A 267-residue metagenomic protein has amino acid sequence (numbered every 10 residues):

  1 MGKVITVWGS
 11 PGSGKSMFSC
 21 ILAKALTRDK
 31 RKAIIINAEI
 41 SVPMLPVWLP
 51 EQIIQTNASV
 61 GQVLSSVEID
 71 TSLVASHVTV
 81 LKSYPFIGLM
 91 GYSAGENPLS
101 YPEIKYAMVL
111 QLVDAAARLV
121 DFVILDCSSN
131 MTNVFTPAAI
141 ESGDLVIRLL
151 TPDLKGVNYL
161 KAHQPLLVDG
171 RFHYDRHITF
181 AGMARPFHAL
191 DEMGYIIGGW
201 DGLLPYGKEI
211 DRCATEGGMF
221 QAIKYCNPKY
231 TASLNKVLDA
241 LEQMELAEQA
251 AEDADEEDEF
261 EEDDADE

Functional and structural regions predicted by a protein language model:
G2-S41, L45: Walker A/P-loop phosphate-binding motif and the immediately C-terminal alpha-helix
I35-R118: P-loop/Walker-type NTP enzyme "switch/lid" segment
I36, G91-Y92, I124-D126, I147-T151 (+1 more regions): Conserved beta-strand segments of the P-loop GTPase G domain that flank and frequently precede/overlap
E103-L110, K161-P186, A222-Y225: P-loop/Walker A phosphate-binding loop and immediately adjacent motor/lid segment at beta-alpha junctions
F122, L145, G199-G202: Well-ordered beta-strand positions
V134-D153: Inter-motif core of Ras-like GTPase G domains
M183-K224: Beta-strand-loop-alpha "switch" segments that mediate conformational coupling across diverse proteins
G217-E267: NTP-binding/hydrolysis catalytic cores, primarily Walker-type P-loop NTPases
